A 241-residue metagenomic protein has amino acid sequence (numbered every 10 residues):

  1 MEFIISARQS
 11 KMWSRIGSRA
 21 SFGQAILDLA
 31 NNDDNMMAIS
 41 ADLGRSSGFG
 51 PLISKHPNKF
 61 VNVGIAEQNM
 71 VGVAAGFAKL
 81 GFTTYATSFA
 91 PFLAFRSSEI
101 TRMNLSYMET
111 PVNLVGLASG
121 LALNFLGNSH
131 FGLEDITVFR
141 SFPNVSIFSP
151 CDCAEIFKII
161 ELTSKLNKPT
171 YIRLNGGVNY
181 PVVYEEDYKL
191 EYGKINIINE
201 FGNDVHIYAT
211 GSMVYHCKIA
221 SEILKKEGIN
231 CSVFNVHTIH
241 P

Functional and structural regions predicted by a protein language model:
M1-R173, V178-N179, K189: Thiamine diphosphate
E2-I4, N31-N35, S40-S54, L123 (+1 more regions): Thiamine diphosphate
